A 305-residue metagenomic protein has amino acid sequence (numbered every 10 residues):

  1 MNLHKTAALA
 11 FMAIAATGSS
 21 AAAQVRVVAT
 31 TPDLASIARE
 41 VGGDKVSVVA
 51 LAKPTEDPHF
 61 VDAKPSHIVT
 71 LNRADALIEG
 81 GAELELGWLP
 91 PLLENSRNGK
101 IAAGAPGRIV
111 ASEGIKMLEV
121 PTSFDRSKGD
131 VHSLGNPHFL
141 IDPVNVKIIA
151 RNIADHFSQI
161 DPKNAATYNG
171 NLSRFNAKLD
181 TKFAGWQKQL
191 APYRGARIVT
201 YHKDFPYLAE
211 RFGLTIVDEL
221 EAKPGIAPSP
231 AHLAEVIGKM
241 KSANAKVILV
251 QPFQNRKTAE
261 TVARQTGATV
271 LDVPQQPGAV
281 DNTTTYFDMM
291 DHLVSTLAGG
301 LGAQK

Functional and structural regions predicted by a protein language model:
M1, S20-A22: General helical secondary-structure elements
M1-A8: Bacterial N-terminal signal peptides that target proteins for export
A8-G18: Bacterial N-terminal signal peptides
A23-K305: Extracytoplasmic metal-acquisition and chelation regions
